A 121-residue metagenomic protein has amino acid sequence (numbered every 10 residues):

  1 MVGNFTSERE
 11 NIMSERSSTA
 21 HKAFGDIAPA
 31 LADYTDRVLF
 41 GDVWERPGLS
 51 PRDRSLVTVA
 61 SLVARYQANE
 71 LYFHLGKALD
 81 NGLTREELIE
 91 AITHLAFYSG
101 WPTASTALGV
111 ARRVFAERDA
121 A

Functional and structural regions predicted by a protein language model:
M1-R52, A64-R65, F73-G76, D80 (+1 more regions): Acidic, glycine/proline-rich low-complexity segments that act as flexible tails and inter-domain linkers
R54-L62, A91: Short, structured motif recognition centered on aromatic/hydrophobic residues
S61-A68, S99-G100: Short alpha-helix boundary/capping elements
N69-I92: Mid-chain, well-packed structural core segment of small domains
I89-R112: C-terminal structural segments of small proteins and small subunits
